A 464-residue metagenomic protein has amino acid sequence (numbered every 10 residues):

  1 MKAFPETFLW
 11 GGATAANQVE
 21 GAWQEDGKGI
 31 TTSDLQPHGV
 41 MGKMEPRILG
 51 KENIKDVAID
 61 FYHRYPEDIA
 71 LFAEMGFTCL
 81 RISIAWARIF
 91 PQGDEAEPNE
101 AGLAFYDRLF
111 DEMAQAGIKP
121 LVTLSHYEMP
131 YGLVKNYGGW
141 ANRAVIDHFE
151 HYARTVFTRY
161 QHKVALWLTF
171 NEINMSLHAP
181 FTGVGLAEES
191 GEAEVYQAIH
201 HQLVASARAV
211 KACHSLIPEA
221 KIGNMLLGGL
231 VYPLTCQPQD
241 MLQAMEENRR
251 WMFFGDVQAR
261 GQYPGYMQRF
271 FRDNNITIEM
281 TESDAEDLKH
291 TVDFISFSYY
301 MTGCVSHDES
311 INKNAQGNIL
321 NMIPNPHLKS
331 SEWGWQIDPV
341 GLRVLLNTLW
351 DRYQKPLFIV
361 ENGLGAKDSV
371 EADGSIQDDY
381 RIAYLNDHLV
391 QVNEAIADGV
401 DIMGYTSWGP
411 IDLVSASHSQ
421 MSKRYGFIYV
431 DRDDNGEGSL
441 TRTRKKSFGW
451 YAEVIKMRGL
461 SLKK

Functional and structural regions predicted by a protein language model:
M1-L49, Q92-D94, L103-K464: Active-site region of glycoside hydrolase catalytic domains
G50-R64, A141-A144: Active-site mouth loops of central-metabolism enzymes
D60, R64-A85, K119, H290-F294: Catalytic domains of carbohydrate-active enzymes, especially glycoside hydrolases
T78, A87-I89, Y127-M129: A short acidic, glycine/proline-enriched capping/turn motif at secondary-structure boundaries, especially helix N-cap
I84-P98: Glycine-rich, proline-tolerant flexible connector loops at the mouths of alpha/beta enzymes
